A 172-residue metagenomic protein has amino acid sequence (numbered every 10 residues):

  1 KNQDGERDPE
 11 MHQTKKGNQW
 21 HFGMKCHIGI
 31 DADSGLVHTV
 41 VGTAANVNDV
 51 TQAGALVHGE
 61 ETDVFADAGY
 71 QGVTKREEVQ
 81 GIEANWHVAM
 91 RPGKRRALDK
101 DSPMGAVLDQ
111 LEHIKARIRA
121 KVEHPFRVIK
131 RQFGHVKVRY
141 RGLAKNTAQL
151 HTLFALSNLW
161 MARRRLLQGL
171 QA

Functional and structural regions predicted by a protein language model:
K1-E83, R91, H151-S157, R164-R165 (+1 more regions): Polybasic low-complexity intrinsically disordered regions
T62-D63, A68-A148: Helix-centered, glycine/charged polyanion-binding patches within enzymatic domains that contact phosphate-containing
H124, V128, F154, N158-M161: Alpha-helical scaffold segments in soluble metabolic enzymes
R131, H135-V138, M161, R165-Q168 (+1 more regions): Intrinsically disordered or highly flexible coil/loop and linker segments, enriched in small and charged/polar residues
